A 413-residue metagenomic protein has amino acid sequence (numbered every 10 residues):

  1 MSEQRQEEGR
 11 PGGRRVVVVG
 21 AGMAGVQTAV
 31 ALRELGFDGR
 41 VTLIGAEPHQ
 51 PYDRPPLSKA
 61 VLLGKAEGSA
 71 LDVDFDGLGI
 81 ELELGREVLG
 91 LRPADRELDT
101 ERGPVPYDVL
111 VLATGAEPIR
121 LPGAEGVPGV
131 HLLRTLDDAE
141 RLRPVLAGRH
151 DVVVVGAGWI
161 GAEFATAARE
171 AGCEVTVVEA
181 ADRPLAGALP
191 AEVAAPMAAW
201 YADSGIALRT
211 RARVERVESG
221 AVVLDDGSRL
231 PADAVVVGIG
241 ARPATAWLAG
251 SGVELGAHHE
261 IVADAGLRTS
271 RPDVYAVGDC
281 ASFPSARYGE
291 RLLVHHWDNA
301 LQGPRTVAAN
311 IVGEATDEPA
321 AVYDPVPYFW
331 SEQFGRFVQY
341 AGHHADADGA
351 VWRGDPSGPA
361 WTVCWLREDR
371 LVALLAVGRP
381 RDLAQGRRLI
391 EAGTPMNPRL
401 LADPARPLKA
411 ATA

Functional and structural regions predicted by a protein language model:
M1-V17, D72-D151, R211, D225 (+3 more regions): FAD-binding core/adjacent interface of flavoenzyme oxidoreductases
E3-E81, A167-A188, Q385: Beta1-alpha1 glycine-rich phosphate/pyrophosphate-binding loop at the start of Rossmann-like nucleotide-binding domains
P11-R15, C280-P380: Mid-to-C-terminal Rossmann-like scaffold of FAD/NAD(P)H-dependent oxidoreductases
R15, S228-L255, F334-A413: C-terminal catalytic lobe of FAD-dependent flavoproteins
G20-M23, A46, R134, V155-I160: Glycine-rich Rossmann-fold phosphate-binding loop(s) that bind the pyrophosphate of adenine dinucleotide cofactors
D38-T42, L82-T100, V105, A171-A263: A Rossmann-like FAD-binding core segment of flavoenzymes
G126-R149, A221-V223, R229-T306: FAD-site-proximal beta/loop scaffold in flavoenzymes
R141-L189: Rossmann-like NAD(P)H-binding beta-loop-alpha module
